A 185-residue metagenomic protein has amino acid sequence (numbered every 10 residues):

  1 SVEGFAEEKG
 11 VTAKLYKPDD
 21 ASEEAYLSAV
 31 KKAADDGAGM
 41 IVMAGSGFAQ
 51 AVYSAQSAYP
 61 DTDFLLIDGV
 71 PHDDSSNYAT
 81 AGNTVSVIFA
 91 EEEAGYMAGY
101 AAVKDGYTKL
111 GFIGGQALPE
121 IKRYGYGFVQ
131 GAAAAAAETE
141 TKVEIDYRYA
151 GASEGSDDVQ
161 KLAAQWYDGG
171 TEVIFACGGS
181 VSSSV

Functional and structural regions predicted by a protein language model:
S1-V185: A residue-level marker of the well-folded mature domains of exported/periplasmic proteins
